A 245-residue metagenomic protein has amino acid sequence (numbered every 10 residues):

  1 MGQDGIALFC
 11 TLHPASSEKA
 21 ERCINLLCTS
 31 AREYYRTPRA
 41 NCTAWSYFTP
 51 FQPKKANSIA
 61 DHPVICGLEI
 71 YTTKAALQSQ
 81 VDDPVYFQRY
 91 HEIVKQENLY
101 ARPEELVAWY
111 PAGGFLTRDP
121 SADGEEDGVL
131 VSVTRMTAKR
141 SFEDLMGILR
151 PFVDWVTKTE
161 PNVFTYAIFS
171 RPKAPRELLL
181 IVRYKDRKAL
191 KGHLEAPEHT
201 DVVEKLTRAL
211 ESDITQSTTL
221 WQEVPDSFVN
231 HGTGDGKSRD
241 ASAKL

Functional and structural regions predicted by a protein language model:
M1-L245: Short S/T/G/P-rich N-terminal loop/turn motif that feeds into the first structured element of a domain
